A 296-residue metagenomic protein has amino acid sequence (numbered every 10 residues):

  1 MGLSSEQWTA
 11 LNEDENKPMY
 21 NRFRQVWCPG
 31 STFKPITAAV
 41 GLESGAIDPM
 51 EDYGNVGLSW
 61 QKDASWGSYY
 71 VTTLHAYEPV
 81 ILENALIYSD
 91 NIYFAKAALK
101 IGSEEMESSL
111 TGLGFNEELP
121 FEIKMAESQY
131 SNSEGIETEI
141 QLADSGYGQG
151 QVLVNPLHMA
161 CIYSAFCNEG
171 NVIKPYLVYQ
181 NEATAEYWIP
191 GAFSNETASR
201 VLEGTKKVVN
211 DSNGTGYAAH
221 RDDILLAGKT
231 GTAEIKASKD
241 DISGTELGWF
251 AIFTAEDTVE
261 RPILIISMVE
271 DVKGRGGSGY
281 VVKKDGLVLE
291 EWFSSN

Functional and structural regions predicted by a protein language model:
M1-S31, I36-S267: Beta-lactam-recognizing serine transpeptidase/beta-lactamase-like catalytic domain environment
T9-L11, N171-V172, G276-G277, L289-S294: Glycine-rich loops and low-complexity Gly/Arg-rich segments that provide flexible linkers or classic glycine-based
T184-A185, I189, V282-N296: Short, gly/Ser/Thr-rich active-site loops of penicillin-recognizing serine hydrolases
E270-K283: A short acidic/glycine-rich loop-to-helix N-cap element
